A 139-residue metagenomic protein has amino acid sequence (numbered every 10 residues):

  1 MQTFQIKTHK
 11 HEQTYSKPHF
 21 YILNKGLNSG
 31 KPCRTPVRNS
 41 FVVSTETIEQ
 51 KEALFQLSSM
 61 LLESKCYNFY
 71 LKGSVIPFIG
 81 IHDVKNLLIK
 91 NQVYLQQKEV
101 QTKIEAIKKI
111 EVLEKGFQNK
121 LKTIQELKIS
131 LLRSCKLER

Functional and structural regions predicted by a protein language model:
M1-H11, Y15, K122-R139: Amphipathic alpha-helical segments that form coiled-coils or helix-hairpins used for dimerization/assembly
M1-K7, S16-C33: DNA target-recognition patches
H11-E12, K51, Q97: A short acidic, often aromatic-flanked loop/helix-cap motif at beta-alpha or helix-coil junctions that lines enzyme
K17, P36-N39, G80-D83: A generic structural signal for well-ordered coil/turn residues at beta-strand boundaries that shape enzyme active-site
L23-I76: A short beta-sheet element
L54, K85-R133, L137: Amphipathic alpha-helical segments
M60-T102: Glycine-anchored helix-breaking recognition loops at helix->coil/strand junctions
